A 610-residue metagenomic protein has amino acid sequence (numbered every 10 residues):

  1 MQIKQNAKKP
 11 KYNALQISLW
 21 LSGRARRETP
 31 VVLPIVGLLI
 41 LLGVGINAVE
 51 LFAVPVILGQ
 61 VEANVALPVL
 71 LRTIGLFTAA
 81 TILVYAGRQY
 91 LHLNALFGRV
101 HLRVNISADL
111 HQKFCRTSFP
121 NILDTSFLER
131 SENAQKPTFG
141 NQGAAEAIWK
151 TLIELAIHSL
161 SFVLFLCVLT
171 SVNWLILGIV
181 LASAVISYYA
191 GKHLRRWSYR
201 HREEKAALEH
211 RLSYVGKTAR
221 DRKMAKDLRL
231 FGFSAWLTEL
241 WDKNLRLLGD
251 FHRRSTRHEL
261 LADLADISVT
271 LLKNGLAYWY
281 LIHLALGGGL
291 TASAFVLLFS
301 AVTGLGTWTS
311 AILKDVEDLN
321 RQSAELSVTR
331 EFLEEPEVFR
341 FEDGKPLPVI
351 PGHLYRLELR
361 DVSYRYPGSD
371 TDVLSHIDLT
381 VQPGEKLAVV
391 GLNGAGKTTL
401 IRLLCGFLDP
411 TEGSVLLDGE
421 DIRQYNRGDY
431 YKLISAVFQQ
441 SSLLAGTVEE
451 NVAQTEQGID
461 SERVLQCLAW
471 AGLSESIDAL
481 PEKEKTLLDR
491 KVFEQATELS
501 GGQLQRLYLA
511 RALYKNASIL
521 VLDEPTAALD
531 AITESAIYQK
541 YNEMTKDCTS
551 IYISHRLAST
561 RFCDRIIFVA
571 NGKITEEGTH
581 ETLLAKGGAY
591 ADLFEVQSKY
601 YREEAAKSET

Functional and structural regions predicted by a protein language model:
M1-I46, L67-L71, F127-V163, R211 (+4 more regions): Membrane-integrated ABC transporters
M1-L19, V100-E146, L208-F251, S323-P336 (+1 more regions): Extended non-transmembrane interhelical loops and adjacent amphipathic helices of multipass membrane proteins
L33-Y90, C167-S198, L272-W279, H283-S293 (+2 more regions): Transmembrane helix-loop-helix hairpins at lipid-water interfaces of multipass membrane proteins, especially the type-1
S131, S474-L507, N516, Y600-E609: ABC-fold ATPase nucleotide-binding domain signature/coupling loops
F233, A277, L298-E334: Cytosolic ends of transmembrane helices, especially the final helix of ABC transmembrane type-1 domains
C405: Helix-to-loop junction immediately C-terminal to a conserved catalytic motif
L416, Y431, E449-E494, Y538-Q539 (+1 more regions): ABC ATPase nucleotide-binding domain helical subdomain, centered on the C-loop/LSGGQ "ABC signature"
K483, Q539, D547, R556 (+1 more regions): C-terminal portion of ABC ATPase nucleotide-binding domains
